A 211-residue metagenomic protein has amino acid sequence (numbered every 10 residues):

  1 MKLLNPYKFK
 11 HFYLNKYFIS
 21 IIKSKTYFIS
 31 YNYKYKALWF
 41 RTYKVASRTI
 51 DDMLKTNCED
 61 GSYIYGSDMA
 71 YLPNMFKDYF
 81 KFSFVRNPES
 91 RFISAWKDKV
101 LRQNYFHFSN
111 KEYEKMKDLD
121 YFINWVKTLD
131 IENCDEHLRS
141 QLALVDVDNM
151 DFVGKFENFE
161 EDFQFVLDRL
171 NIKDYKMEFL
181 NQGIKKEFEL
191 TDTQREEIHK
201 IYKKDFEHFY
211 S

Functional and structural regions predicted by a protein language model:
M1-S211: Membrane-interface amphipathic segments in extracytoplasmic regions
